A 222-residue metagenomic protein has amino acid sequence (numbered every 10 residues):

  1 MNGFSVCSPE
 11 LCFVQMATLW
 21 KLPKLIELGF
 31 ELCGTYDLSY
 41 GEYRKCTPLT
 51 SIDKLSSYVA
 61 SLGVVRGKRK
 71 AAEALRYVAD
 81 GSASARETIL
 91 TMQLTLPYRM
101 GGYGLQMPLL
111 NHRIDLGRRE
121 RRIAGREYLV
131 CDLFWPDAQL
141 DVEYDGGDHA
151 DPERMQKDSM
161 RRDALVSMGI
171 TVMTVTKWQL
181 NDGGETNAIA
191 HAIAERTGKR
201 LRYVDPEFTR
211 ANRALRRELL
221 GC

Functional and structural regions predicted by a protein language model:
M1-S57: Nuclease-adjacent, charged terminal/linker segments that flank catalytic cores
C46-C222: Surface segments flanking catalytic/ligand-binding clefts of nucleic-acid enzymes
